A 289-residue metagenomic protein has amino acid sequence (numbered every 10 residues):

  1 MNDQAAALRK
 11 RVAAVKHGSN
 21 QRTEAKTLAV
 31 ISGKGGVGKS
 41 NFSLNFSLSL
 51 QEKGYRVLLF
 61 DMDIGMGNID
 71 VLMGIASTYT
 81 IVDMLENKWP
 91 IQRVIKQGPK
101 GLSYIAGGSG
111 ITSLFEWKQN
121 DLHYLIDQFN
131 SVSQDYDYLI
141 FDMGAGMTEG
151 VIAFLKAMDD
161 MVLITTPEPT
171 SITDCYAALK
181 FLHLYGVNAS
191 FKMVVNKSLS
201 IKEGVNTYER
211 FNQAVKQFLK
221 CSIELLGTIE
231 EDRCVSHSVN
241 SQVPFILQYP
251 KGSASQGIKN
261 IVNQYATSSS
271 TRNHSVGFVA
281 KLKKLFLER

Functional and structural regions predicted by a protein language model:
M1-K34: Extreme N-terminal, non-catalytic leader segments that precede Walker-type/kinase nucleotide-binding cores
T27-I91, Y138: Walker A/P-loop NTP-binding active-site region of P-loop NTPases, recognizing the glycine-rich GxxxxGKT/S
G33, T166-P167, F191-V205, T228-V235 (+1 more regions): G-domain G4 guanine-recognition motif of GTPases
M62-Q134, V239-S241: P-loop/Walker-type NTP enzyme "switch/lid" segment
D127-S131, I172-N188: Conserved C-terminal guanine-recognition region of P-loop GTPase G domains, centered on the G4
Q128-Q134, T148-T170: Inter-motif core of Ras-like GTPase G domains
L219-I246, G257-N260: Beta-strand-loop-alpha "switch" segments that mediate conformational coupling across diverse proteins
P244-R289: NTP-binding/hydrolysis catalytic cores, primarily Walker-type P-loop NTPases
